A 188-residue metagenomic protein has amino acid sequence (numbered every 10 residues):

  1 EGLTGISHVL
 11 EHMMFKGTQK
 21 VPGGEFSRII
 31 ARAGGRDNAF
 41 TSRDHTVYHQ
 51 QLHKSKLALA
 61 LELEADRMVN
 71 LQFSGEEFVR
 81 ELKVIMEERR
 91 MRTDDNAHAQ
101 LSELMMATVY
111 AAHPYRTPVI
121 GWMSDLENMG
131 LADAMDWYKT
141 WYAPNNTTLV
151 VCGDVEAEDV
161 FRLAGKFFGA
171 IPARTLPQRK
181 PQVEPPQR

Functional and structural regions predicted by a protein language model:
E1, K20-K56, R92-N146, A170-R188: Non-catalytic beta-strand/loop surface segments
G5-T18: Active-site SXXK
S7, G23, S27, L61 (+4 more regions): Hydrophobic face of alpha-helices
H8, Y48, E64, I85 (+3 more regions): Divalent metal-coordination and catalytic microenvironments
F15-T18, V69, S74, V155-E158 (+1 more regions): Bacterial peptidoglycan biogenesis and beta-lactam-recognition machinery
K16-K20, Q51-L82: M16/insulysin-pitrilysin zinc metalloprotease superfamily fold
E76-R80, N96-E103, V155, R162: Non-catalytic accessory/assembly modules
L82, A132-F167: Non-catalytic, conformational "gating/processing" segments within enzyme and secreted inhibitor domains
